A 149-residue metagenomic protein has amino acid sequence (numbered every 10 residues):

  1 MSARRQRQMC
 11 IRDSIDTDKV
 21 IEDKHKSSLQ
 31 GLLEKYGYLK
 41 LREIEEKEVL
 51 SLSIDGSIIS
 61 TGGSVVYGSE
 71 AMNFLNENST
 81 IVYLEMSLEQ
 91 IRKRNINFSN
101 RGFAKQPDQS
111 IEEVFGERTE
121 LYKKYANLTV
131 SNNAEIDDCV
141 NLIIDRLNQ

Functional and structural regions predicted by a protein language model:
M1-I11: Single conserved hydrophobic/aromatic residue that forms the stacking wall/gate of nucleotide- or nucleobase-binding
R7, D55-G56, N78-S79, Y125-A126: Short, well-ordered alpha-helix to beta-strand connector turns
I15, T80-V82, L128-V130: Hydrophobic/aromatic beta-strand patches that form the interior of the parallel beta-sheet core in alpha/beta enzyme
T17-V65, S69-N73, G116: ATP-dependent small-molecule kinase phosphotransfer cores that center on conserved nucleotide phosphate-binding segments
G62-V65, S87-E89, E135: Short glycine-rich anion-binding loops that position phosphate/pyrophosphate groups of nucleotides and phosphorylated
Y67, Q90-R94, D138: Switch/connector loops and helix/strand junctions flanking conserved nucleotide-binding motifs in nucleotide-processing
N78-E120: A glycine- and Lys/Arg-enriched "phosphate-lid" helix/loop adjacent to the NTP-binding pocket of small-molecule kinases
T119-Q149: NTP-dependent small-molecule kinase module
